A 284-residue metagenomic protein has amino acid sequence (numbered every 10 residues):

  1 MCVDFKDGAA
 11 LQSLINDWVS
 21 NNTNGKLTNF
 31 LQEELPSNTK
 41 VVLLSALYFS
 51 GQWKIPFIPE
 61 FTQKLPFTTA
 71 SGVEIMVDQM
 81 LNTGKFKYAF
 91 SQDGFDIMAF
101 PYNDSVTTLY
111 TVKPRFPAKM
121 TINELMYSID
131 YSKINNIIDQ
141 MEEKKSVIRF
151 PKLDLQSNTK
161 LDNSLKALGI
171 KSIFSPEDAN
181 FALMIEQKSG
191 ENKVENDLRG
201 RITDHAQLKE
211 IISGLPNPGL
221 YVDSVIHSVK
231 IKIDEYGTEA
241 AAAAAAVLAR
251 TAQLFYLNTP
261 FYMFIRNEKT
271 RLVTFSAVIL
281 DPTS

Functional and structural regions predicted by a protein language model:
M1-N123, N136-R250: Non-catalytic, conformational "gating/processing" segments within enzyme and secreted inhibitor domains
D130: Catalytic and substrate-binding regions of extracellular carbohydrate-active enzymes, especially polysaccharide lyases
S224-S284: C-terminal soluble interaction/assembly domains
